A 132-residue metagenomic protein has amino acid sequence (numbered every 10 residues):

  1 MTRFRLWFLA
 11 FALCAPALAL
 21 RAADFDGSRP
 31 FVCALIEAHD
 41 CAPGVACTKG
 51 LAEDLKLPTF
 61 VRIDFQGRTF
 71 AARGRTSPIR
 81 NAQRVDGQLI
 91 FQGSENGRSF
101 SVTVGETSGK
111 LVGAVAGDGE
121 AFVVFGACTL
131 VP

Functional and structural regions predicted by a protein language model:
M1-L6: Positively charged n-region of N-terminal signal peptides that target proteins for export
W7-A17: Bacterial N-terminal signal peptides
L18-A22: Sec/Tat signal peptide C-region and signal peptidase I cleavage site
G27-Q66: Short, solvent-exposed loop/hinge segments that bridge or flank secondary-structure elements
L51, D118-P132: Edge beta-strand at a domain terminus
T59-V61, S99-E106, G126-L130: Hydrophobic/aromatic beta-strand elements that line small-molecule binding cavities or substrate pockets in beta-rich
F65-F100: Contiguous, well-ordered beta-strand patches that form the walls/edges of small beta-barrel/beta-sandwich domains
T103, L111-V123: Short, exposed beta-strand-loop hairpins at the edges of beta-sheets in extracellular/periplasmic proteins
